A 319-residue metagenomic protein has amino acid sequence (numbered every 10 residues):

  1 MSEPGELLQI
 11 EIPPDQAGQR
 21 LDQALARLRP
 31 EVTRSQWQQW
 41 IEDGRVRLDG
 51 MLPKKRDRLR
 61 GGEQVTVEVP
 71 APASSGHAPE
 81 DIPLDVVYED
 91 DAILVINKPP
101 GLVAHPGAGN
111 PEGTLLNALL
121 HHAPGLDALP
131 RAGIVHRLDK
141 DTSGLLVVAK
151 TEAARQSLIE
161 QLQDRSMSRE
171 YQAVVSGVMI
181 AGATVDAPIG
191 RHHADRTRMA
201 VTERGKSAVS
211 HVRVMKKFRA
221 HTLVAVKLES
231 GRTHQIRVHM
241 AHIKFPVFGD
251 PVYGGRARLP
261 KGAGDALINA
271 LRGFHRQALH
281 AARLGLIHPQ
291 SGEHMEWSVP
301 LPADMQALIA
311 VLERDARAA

Functional and structural regions predicted by a protein language model:
M1-A319: RNA pseudouridine synthases
